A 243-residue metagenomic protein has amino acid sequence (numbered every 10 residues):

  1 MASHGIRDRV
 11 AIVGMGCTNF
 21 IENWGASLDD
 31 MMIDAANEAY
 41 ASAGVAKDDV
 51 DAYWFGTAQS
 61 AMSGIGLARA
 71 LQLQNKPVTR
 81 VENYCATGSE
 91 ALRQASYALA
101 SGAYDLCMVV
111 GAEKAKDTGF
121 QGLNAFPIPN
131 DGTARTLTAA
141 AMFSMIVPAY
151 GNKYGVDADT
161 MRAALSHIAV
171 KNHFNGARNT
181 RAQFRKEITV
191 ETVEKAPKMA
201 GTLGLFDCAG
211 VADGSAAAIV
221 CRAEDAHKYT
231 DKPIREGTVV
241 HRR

Functional and structural regions predicted by a protein language model:
M1-T79, S101, A112-G210, A216-A218 (+2 more regions): Conserved "HGTGT" condensation-loop signature of ketosynthase/thiolase-family condensing enzymes that catalyze
V81-Y84: Blade-loop segments of beta-propeller domains
G88: Short conserved active-site loop signatures built around small residues
D105-L106: Short acidic donor-binding loop at the edge of a beta-strand
